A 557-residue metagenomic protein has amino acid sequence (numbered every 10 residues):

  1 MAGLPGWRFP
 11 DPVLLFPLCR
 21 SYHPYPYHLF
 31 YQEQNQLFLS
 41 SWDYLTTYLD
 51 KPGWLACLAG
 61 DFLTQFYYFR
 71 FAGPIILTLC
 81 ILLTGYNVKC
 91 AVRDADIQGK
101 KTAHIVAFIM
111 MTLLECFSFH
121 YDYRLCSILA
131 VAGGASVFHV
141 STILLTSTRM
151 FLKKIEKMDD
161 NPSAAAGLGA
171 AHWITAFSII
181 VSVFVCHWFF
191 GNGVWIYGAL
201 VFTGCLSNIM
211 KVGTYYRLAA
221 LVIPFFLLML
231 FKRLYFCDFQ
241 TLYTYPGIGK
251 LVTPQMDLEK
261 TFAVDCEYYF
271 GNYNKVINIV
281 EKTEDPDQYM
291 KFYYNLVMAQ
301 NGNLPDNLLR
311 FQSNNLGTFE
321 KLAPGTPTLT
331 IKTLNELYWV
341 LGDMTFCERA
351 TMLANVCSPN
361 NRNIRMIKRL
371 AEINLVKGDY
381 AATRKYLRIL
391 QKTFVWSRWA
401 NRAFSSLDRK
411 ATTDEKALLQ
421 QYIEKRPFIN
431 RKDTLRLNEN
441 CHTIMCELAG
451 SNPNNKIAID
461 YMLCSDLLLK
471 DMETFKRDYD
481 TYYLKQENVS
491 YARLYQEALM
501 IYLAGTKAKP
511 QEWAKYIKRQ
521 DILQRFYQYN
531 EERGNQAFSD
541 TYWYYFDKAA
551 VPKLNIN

Functional and structural regions predicted by a protein language model:
M1-L4, D96-I97, S147-A170: Membrane-interfacial, low-structure loops and terminal tails that flank and connect transmembrane helices in multi-pass
M1-P17: Start-transfer (signal-anchor) and selected internal transmembrane alpha helices of multi-pass inner/ER membrane
L15-S21, A103-F119, L125-S141, T175-V185: Membrane-embedded helix bundles of polyisoprenyl
L18-L79: Membrane-interface coil-to-helix junctions
T78-D96, T112, G134-I143: Transmembrane-helix motifs of polytopic, lipid-linked glycan transferases
V92-T112, F151: Transmembrane-helix signature of polytopic, membrane-embedded enzymes that assemble or transfer cell-envelope glycans
R217-Y235, K250, Q255: Internal/C-terminal transmembrane anchor helices
L242-P427, R431-T434, G450-D471: Soluble catalytic regions of membrane-associated enzymes that act on cell-envelope and secretory-pathway components
